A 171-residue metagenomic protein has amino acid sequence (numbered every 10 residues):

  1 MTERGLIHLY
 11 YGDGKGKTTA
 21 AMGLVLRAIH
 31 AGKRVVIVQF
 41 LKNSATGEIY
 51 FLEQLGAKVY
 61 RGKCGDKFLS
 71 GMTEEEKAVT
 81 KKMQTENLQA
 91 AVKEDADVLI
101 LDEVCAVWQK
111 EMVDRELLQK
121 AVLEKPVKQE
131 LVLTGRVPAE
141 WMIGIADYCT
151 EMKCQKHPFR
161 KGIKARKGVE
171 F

Functional and structural regions predicted by a protein language model:
M1-T2: Positively charged, low-complexity intrinsically disordered leader regions
G5-K93: Conserved P-loop
L6-L9, D97-V98, E130: Residue-level preference for the first positions of well-ordered beta-strands
T18, I100, A146: Conserved RecA-like P-loop NTPase ATPase core
K67, E74, A90-E94, V104-F171: Replace "adjacent to P-loop NTPase cores in ATP/GTP-dependent enzymes" with "adjacent to NTP-binding cores
M83-E86, L99, V113, L117: Short amphipathic alpha-helical segments
